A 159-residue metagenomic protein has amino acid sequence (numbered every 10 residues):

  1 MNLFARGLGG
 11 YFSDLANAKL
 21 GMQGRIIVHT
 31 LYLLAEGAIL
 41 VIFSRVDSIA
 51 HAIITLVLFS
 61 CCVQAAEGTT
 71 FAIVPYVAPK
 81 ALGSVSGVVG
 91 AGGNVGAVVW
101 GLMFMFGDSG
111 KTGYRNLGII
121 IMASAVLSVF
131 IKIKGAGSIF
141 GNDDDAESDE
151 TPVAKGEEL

Functional and structural regions predicted by a protein language model:
M1-A16, Y32: Transmembrane alpha-helices of Major Facilitator/SLC transporters
N2, G7, A78-D108: A late C-terminal transmembrane helix in Major Facilitator Superfamily
L15-L33: Cytoplasmic membrane-interface "Motif A"-like loop-to-helix N-cap segments of 12-TM Major Facilitator Superfamily
T30-D47: C-terminal ends and interior cores of transmembrane alpha-helices in multi-pass membrane transporters/permeases
I39, A50-E67: Hydrophobic core of transmembrane alpha-helices in multi-pass small-molecule transporters, especially MFS/SLC-type
A65-A78: Intracellular juxtamembrane helix-capping segments at the cytosolic ends of symmetry-related transmembrane helices
T112-K132: Symmetry-related core transmembrane helices of the 12-TM Major Facilitator Superfamily/SLC fold
K134-L159: Intrinsic disorder in cytosolic terminal tails and internal cytosolic loops of multi-pass membrane transporters
